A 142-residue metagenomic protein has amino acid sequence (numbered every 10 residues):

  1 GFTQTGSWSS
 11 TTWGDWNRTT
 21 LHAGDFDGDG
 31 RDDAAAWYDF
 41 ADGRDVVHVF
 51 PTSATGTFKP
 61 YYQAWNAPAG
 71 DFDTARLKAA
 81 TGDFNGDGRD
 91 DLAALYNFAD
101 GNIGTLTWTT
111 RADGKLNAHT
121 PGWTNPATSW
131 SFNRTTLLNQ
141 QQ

Functional and structural regions predicted by a protein language model:
G1-Q142: Trp/Gly-enriched beta-strand/coil motifs that build multi-repeat beta-propeller-like domains and related W-rich binding
